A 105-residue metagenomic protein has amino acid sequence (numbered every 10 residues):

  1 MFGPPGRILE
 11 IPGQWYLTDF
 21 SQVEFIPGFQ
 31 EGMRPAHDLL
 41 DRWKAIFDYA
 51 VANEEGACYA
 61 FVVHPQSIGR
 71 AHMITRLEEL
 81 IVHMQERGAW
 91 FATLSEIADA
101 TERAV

Functional and structural regions predicted by a protein language model:
M1-E55: Active-site-adjacent pocket scaffolds in enzyme catalytic domains
L40-V105: C-terminal domain-boundary segment and adjacent tail
